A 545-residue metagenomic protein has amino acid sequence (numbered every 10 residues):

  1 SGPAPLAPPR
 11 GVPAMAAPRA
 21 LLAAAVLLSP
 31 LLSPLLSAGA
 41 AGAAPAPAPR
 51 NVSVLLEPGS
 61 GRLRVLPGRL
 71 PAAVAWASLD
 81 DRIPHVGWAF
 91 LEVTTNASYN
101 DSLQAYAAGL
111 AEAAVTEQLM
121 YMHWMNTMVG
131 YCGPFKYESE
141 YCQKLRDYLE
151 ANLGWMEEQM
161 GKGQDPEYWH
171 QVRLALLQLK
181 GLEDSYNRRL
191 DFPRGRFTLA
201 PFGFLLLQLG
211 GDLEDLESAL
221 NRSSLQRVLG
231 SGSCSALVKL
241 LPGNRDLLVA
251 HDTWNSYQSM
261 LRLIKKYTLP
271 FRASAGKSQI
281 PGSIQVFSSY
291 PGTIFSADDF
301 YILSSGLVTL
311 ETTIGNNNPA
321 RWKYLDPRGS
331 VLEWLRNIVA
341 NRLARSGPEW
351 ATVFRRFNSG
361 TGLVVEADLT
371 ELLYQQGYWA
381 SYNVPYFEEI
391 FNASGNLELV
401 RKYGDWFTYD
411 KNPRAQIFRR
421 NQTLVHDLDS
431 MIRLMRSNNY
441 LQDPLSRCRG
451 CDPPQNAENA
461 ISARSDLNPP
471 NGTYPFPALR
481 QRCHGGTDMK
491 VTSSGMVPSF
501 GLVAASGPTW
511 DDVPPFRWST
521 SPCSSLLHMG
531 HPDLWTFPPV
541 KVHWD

Functional and structural regions predicted by a protein language model:
S1-G2, P327-R328: Short, flexible, solvent-exposed loop/turn segments with mixed acidic/basic and small polar residues
G2-L28: Classical eukaryotic N-terminal signal peptides for Sec-dependent ER targeting/secretion, especially the positively
A16-L21, P34-L247, S256-L261, L269-F295 (+4 more regions): C-terminus-biased signal that marks the final domain/tail of proteins
A250: Residue-level detector of conserved, well-ordered beta-strand and adjacent loop positions that form binding/recognition
